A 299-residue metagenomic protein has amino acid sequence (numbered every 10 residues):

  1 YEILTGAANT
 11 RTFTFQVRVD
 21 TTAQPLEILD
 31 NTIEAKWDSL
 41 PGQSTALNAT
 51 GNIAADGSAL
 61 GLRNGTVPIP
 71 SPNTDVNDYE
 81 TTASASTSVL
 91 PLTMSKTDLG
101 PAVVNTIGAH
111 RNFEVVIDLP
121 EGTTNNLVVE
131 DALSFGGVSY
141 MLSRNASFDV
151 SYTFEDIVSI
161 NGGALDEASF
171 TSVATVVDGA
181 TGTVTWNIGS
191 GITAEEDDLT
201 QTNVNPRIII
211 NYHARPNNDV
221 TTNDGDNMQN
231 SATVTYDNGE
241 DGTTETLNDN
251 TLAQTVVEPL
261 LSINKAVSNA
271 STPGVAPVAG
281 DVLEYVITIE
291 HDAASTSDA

Functional and structural regions predicted by a protein language model:
Y1-A299: Exported/extracytosolic protein signature
